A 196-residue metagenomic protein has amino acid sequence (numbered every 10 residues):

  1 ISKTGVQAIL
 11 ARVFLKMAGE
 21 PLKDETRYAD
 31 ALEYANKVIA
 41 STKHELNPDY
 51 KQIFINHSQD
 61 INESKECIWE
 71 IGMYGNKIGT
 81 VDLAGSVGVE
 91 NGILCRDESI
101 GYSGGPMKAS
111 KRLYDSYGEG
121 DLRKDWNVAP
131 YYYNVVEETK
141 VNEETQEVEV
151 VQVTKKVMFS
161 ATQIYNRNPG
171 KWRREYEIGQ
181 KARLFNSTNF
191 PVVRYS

Functional and structural regions predicted by a protein language model:
I1-I39, W69, D121, N189-S196: Extended, hydrophobic/aromatic-rich amphipathic alpha-helical segments that build helical scaffolds
K37, N47-Y195: Elongated scaffold/linker segments in the mid-to-C-terminal portions of large proteins
